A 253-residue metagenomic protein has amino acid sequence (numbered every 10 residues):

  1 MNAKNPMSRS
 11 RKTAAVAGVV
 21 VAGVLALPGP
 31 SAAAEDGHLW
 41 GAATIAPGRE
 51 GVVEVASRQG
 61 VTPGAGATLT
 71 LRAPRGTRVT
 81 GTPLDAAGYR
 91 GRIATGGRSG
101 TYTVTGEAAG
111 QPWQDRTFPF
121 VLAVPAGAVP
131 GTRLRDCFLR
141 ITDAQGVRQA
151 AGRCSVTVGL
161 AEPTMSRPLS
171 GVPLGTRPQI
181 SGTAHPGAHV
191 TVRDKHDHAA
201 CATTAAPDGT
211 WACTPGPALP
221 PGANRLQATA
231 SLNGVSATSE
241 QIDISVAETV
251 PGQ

Functional and structural regions predicted by a protein language model:
A3-A17, V21-V52, V61-A94, T105-Q149 (+1 more regions): Ser/Thr-rich low-complexity repeats and stalk/linker segments
S57-Q59: Short amphipathic, basic-aromatic surface patches that mediate peripheral association with negatively charged
R98-T103: Active-site flanking loop/helix segments enriched in acidic
C154-V156: Long, low-complexity ectodomains and other extracytoplasmic segments of secretory-pathway proteins
